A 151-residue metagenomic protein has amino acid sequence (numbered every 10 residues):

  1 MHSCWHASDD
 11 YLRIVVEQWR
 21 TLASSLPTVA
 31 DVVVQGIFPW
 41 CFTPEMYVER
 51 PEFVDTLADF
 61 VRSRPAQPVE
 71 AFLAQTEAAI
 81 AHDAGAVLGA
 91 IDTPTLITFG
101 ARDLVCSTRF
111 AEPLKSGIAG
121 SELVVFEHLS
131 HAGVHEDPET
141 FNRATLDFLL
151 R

Functional and structural regions predicted by a protein language model:
M1-T28: Flexible "cap/lid" loop of the alpha/beta hydrolase fold
S3-W5, A101, E127: Nucleotide-sugar donor-binding loop of glycosyltransferases
D10-Y11, D31-V87: Conserved alpha/beta-hydrolase catalytic His-Asp/Glu region
I37, T76, L114, F141-T145 (+1 more regions): Hydrophobic "lid"/C-terminal helical patch of Rossmann-like NAD(P)-dependent dehydrogenase/epimerase domains
G89-D92, G117-I118: Short, conserved loop/helix-junction motifs that constitute active-site signature segments in enzyme catalytic cores
I91, I97-F99, D103: Short beta-strand/loop motif that positions the catalytic acidic residue of the alpha/beta-hydrolase fold
L104-F110: Conserved alpha/beta-hydrolase "acid-adjacent" motif
G120-R151: Catalytic active-site module of serine/aspartate enzymes centered on a nucleophile-bearing elbow/loop
